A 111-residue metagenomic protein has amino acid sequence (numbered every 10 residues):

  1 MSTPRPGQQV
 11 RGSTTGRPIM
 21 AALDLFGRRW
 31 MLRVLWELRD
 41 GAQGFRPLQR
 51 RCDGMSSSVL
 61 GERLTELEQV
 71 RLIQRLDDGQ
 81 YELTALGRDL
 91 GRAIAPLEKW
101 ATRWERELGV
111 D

Functional and structural regions predicted by a protein language model:
S2-P6, G16-P18, W36, R92-D111: Amphipathic alpha-helical dimerization/coiled-coil segments that flank or bridge DNA-binding/regulatory modules
Q8-V10: Short, flexible loop segments at the rims of nucleotide/cofactor-binding pockets, characterized by
G12-V59, V70-L72, Q80-R88: N-terminal helix-turn-helix DNA-binding core of bacterial DNA-binding proteins
L64-T65: Short, hydrophobic-biased segments on the C-terminal half of alpha helices that form "recognition helices"
R75: Short beta-strand "wing" residues that participate in macromolecule-binding interfaces
